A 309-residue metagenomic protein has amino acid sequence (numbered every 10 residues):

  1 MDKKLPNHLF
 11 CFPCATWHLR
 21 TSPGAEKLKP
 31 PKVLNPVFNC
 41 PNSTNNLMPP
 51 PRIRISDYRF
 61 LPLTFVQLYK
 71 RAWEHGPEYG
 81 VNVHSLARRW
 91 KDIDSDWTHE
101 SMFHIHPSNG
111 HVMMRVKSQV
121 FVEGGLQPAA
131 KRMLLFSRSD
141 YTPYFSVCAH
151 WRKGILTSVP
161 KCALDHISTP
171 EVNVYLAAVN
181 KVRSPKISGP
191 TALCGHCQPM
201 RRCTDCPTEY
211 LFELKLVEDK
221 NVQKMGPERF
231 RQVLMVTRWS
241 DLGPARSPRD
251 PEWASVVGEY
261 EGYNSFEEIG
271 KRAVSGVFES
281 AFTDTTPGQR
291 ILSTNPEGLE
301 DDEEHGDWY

Functional and structural regions predicted by a protein language model:
M1-L9: A broadly conserved sequence feature marking short terminus-proximal activation segments in nucleic acid-centric
P6, T16-Y309: Extended repeat- or IDR-based interaction platforms in eukaryotic proteins
C11-C14: Structural signal for hydrophobic/aromatic residues that build the beta-strand cores of folded beta-sheet domains
